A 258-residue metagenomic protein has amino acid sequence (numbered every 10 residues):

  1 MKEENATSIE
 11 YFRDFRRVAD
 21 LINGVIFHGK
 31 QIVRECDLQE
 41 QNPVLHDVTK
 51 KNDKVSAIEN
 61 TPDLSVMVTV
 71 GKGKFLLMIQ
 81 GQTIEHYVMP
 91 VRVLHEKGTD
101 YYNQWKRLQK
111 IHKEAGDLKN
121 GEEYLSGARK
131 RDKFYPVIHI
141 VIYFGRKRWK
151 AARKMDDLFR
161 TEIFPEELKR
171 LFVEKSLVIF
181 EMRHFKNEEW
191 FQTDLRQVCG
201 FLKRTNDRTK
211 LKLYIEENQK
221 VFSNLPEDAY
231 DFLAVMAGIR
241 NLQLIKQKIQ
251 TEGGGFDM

Functional and structural regions predicted by a protein language model:
M1-E189: Accessory alpha/beta interaction modules
N5, F15-A19, A152, L195 (+3 more regions): Alpha-helix initiation and N-capping motif
T7, R17, D194-V198, L213-N218: A general alpha-helix detector
H28-K30, G127-K130, L195-C199, K210-K212: Short acidic/polar alpha-helix capping motifs at helix-coil junctions
R34, N60, E114-D117, F191 (+4 more regions): Intrinsic disorder/low-complexity signature
G71-T83, F180, G200-M258: Short, charged alpha-helical interaction segments and adjacent helix-coil junctions
M155-D157, Q192-G200: Short, surface-exposed amphipathic charged segments that create phosphate/polyanion-binding patches used for binding
